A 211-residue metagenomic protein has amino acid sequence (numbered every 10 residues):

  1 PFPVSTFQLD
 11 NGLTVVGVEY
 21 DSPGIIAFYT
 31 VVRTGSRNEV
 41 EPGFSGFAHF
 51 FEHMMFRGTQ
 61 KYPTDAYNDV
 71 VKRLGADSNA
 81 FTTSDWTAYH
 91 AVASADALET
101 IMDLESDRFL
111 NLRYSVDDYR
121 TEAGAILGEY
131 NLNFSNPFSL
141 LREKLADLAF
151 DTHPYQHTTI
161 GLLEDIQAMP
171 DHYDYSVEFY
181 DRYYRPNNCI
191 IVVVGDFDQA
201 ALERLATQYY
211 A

Functional and structural regions predicted by a protein language model:
P1-T6, L148-C189: Histidine-acidic residue clusters that define the catalytic metal-binding segment of zinc metallopeptidase domains
P1-Y29: Mature N-terminal segment immediately following signal peptide/propeptide cleavage in secreted/periplasmic
D10, Y20-S22, V31-G35, T59-Q60 (+3 more regions): Solvent-exposed coil/turn segments that connect beta secondary-structure elements in extracytoplasmic/periplasmic
G12, T30, H49-F50, V71 (+6 more regions): Buried hydrophobic packing residues in well-ordered domains
F28-V92, H157-L162: M16/MPP (pitrilysin/insulinase) zinc-metallopeptidase core fold and M16-derived inactive scaffolds
G58-K61, V92-A123: M16/insulysin-pitrilysin zinc metalloprotease superfamily fold
A125-K144: Short acidic/His-enriched helical or mixed secondary-structure segments at domain edges of catalytic enzymes and some
D151-T152, Q156-T159, I190-A211: An aromatic/glycine/proline-enriched structural segment found at the starts of mature extracellular/organellar domains
